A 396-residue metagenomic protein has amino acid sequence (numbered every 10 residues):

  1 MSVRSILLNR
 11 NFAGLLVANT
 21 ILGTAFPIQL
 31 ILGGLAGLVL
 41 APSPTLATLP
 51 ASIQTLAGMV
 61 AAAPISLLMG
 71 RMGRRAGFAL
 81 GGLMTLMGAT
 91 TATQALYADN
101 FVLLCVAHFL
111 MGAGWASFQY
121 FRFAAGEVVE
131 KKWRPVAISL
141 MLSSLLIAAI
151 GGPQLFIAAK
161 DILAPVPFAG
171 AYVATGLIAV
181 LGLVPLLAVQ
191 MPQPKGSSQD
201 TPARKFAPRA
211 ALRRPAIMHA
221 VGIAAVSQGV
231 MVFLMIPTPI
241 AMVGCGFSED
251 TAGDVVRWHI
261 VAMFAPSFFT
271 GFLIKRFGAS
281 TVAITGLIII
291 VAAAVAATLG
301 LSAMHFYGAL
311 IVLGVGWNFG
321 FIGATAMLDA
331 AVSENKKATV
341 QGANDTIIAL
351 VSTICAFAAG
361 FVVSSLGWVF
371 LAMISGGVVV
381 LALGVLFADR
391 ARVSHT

Functional and structural regions predicted by a protein language model:
M1-N9, M191-G222: Juxtamembrane intracellular "pre-TM" segments in multi-pass secondary transporters
S5-L35, R213-F233, I311: Pair of pore-lining "gating" transmembrane helices in MFS-fold secondary transporters
T20, F101-A116, H305-F319: Hydrophobic core of transmembrane alpha-helices in multi-pass small-molecule transporters, especially MFS/SLC-type
G33, W115-V129, F319-V332: Intracellular juxtamembrane helix-capping segments at the cytosolic ends of symmetry-related transmembrane helices
A61-R74, P266-A279, V363: Helix-to-loop junctions at the C-terminal end of transmembrane segments in multipass secondary transporters
L83-A98, I289-L301: C-terminal ends and interior cores of transmembrane alpha-helices in multi-pass membrane transporters/permeases
A107-S143: Cytoplasmic helix-loop-helix junction between adjacent transmembrane helices in 12-TM secondary transporters
G152, F156-I157, G176-S197, V385-D389: C-terminal membrane-cytosol helix-exit motif in multi-pass small-molecule transporters
